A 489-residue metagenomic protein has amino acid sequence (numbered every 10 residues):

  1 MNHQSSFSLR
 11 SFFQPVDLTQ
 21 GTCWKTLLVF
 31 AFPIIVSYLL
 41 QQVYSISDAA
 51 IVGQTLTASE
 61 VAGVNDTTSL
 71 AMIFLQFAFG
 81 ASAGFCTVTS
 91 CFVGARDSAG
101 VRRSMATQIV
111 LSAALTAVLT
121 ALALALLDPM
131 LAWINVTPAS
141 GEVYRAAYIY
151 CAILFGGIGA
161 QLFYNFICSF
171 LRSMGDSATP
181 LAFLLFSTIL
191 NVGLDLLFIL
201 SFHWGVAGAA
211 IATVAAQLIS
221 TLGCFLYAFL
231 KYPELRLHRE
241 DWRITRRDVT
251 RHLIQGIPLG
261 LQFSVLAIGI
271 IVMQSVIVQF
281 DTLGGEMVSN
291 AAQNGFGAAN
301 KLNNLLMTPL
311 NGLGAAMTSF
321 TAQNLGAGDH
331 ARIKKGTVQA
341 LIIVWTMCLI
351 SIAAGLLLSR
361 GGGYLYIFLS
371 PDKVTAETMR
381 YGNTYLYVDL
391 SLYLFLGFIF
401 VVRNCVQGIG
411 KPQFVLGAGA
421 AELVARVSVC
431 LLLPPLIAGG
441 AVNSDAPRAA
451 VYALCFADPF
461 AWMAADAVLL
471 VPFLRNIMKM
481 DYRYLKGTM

Functional and structural regions predicted by a protein language model:
M1-A31, T89-G157, S201-I257, T321-L392 (+1 more regions): Short alpha-helical transmembrane segments in multi-pass integral membrane proteins
Q20, W24-V43, S47, L70-F77 (+6 more regions): Residue-level signal for short hydrophobic patches within transmembrane helices of multi-pass membrane transporters
V29-D48, I153, Y164, S187 (+2 more regions): Transmembrane helical elements of multi-pass membrane transporters/channels
I34, Y38, A50, T87 (+16 more regions): Transmembrane alpha-helix boundary and packing residues in multipass membrane permease domains and related
L39, V43-A62, L131-G141, L197-W204 (+5 more regions): Helix-terminus/linker motif at the lipid-water interface of multi-pass membrane proteins
A58-S69, A147, C151, A210 (+3 more regions): Small-residue hotspots at the loop-to-helix junctions and early N-terminal turns of transmembrane alpha-helices
V61-A121, Q161-P180, Q293-L358, L396-A418: Small-residue-rich hydrophobic transmembrane alpha-helices
S82, I153-R172, P180-T188, A209-C224 (+4 more regions): Short runs within selected transmembrane alpha-helices of multi-pass transporters and secretion channels
